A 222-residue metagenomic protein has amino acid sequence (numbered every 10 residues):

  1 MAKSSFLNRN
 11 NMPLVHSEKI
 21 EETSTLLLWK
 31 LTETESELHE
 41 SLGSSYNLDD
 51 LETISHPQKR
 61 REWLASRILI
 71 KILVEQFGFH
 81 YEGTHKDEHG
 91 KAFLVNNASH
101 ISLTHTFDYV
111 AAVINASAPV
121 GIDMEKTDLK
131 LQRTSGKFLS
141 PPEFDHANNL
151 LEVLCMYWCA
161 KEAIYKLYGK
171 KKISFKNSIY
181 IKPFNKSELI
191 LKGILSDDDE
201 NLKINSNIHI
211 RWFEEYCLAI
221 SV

Functional and structural regions predicted by a protein language model:
A2-V222: Core catalytic alpha/beta fold that binds nucleotide/phospho-ligands
